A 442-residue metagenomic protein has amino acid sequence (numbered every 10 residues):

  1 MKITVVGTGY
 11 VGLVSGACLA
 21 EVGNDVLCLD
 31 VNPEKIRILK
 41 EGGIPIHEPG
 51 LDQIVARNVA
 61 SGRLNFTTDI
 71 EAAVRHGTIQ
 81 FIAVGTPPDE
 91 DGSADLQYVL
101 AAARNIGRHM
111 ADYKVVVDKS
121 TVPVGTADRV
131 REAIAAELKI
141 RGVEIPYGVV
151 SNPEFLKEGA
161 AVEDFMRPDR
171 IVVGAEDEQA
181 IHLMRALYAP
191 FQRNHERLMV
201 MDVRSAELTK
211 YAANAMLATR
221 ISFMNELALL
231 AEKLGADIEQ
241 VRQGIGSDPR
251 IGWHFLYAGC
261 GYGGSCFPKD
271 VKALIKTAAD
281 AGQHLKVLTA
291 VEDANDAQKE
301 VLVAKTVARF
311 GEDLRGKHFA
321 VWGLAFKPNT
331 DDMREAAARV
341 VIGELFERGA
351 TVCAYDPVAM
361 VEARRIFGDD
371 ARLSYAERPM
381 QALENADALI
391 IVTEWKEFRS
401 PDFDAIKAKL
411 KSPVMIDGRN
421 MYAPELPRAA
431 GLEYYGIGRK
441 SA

Functional and structural regions predicted by a protein language model:
M1-A442: Structural/interface elements that position substrates and couple domains in central-metabolism enzymes
